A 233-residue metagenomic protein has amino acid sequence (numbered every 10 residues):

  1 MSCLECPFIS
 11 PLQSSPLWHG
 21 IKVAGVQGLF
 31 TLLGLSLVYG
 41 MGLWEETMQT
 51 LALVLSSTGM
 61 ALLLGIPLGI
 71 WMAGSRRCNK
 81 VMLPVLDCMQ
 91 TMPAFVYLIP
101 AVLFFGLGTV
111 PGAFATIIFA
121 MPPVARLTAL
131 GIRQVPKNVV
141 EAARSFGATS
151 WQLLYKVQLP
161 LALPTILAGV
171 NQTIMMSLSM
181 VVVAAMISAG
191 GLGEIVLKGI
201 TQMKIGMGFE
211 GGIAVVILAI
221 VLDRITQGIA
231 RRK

Functional and structural regions predicted by a protein language model:
M1-A52, G59, K233: N-terminal, non-cleaved signal-anchor transmembrane helix
G20, V38-E45, S57-L86: Transmembrane-helix boundary motif in ABC transporter permease subunits
G34-V38, E45-L53, K80-Q90, P123 (+7 more regions): Short amphipathic alpha-helical coupling elements at transmembrane boundaries
L53-S56, A61, A73, L86-A120: Generic hydrophobic transmembrane alpha-helix motif, especially the helices
S56-S57, A61, G65, G69 (+5 more regions): Alpha-helical transmembrane segments in multi-pass membrane proteins
M92, F104-F105, I117-M121, T128-I132 (+3 more regions): Hydrophobic/aromatic residues within the transmembrane alpha-helices of Major Facilitator Superfamily
F114, I118, P136, S150-A184 (+4 more regions): Transmembrane alpha-helices
S188-K198: Short hydrophobic, aromatic-rich alpha-helical segments embedded in or entering the lipid bilayer of multi-pass
